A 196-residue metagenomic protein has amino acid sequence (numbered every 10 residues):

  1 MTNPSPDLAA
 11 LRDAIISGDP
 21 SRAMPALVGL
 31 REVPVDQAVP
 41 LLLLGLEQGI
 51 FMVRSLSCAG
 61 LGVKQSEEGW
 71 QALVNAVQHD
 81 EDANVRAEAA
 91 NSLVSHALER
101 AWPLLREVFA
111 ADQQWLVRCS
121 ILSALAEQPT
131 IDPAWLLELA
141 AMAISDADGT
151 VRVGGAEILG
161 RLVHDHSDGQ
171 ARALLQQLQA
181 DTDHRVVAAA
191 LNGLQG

Functional and structural regions predicted by a protein language model:
T2-A14, V33-E47, S66-H79, L98-A111 (+2 more regions): Amphipathic alpha-helical scaffolding segments comprising HEAT/armadillo-like alpha-solenoid repeats
A9, M24-P25, P40, S55 (+5 more regions): Alpha-solenoid HEAT/ARM repeat scaffold
D19-V28, L41-L43, M52, A90 (+3 more regions): Alpha-solenoid helical repeat scaffolds
P20-S21, D36, F51-M52, E67 (+5 more regions): Alpha-helix N-cap/helix-start positions at coil->helix boundaries
V117-Q128, D132-V151, E157-G160: Solenoidal tandem-repeat scaffolds enriched in leucines and small polar residues
Q176-G196: Eukaryotic acidic, Ser/Thr-rich intrinsically disordered low-complexity regions
